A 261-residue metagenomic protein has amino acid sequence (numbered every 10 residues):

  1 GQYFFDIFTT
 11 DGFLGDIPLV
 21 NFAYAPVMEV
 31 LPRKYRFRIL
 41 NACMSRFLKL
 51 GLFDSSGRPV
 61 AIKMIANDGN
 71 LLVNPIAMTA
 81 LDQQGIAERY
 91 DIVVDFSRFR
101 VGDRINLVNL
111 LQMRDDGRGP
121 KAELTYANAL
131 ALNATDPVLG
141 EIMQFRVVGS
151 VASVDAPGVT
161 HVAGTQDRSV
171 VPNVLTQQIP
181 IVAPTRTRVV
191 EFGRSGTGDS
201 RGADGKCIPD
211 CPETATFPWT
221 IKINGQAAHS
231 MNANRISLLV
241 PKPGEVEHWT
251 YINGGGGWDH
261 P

Functional and structural regions predicted by a protein language model:
G1-V170: Histidine- and aromatic-rich segments of cupredoxin/plastocyanin-like copper-binding domains
I86, A134, V174-V182: Extracellular glycan-interacting surfaces
T176, P180-I181, R186-P261: C-terminal substrate/ligand-recognition segments
